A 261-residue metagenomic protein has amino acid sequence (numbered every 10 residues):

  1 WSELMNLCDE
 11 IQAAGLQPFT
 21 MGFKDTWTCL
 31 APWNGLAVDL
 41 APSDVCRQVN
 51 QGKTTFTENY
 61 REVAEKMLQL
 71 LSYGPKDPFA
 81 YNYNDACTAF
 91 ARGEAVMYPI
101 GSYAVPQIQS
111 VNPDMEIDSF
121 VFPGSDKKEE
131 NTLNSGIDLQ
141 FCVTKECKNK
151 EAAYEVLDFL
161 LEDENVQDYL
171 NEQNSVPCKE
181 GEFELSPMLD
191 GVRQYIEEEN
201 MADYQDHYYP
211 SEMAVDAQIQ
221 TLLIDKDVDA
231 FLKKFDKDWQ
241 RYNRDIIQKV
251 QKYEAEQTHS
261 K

Functional and structural regions predicted by a protein language model:
W1-M5, P78-R92: Short helix-initiation/N-cap motifs at beta->coil->alpha
E3-G52, A95: Extracytoplasmic/periplasmic solute-binding protein
C8-E10, V49-F79, F122: Glycine-centered hinge/linker elements that transmit conformational signals in sensory and ligand-binding systems
T20, V96-G101, D118: Paired acidic/hydrophobic, glycine-rich loop segments that form the ligand-binding mouth/hinge of periplasmic-binding
L40-E62, S110-V111, G124-T132: Short, solvent-exposed loop/beta-turn-alpha elements that line the ligand-binding surface or hinge of extracytoplasmic
E65, S72, Q109-Q173: Extracytoplasmic/periplasmic substrate-recognition and gating elements
Y83, I100-V105, I137-L139: Beta->alpha turn/N-cap motifs
E198-K261: Conserved C-terminal helix/tail region of periplasmic/extracytoplasmic solute-binding proteins
